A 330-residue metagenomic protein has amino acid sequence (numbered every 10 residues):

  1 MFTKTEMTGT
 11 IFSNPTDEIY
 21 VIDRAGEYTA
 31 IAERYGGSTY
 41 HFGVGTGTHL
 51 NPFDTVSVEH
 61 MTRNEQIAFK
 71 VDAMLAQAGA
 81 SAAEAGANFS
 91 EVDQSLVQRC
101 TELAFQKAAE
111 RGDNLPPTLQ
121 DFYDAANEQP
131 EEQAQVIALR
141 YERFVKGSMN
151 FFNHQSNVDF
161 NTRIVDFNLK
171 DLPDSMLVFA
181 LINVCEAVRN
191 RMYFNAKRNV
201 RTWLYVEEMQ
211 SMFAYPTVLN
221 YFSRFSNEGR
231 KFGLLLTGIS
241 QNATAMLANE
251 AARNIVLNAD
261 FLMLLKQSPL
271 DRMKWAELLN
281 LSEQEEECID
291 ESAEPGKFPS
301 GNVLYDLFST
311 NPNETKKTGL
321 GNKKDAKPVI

Functional and structural regions predicted by a protein language model:
M1-M7: Glycine-rich phosphate-binding P-loop
G9-Y20, Y35: Post-Walker A helix-loop "phosphate-sensing" segment adjacent to the P-loop in P-loop NTPases
Y20-I22, G229, L235-Q241, L264: Structural recognition of the conserved hydrophobic beta-strand(s) that form the central parallel beta-sheet of P-loop
R24-L234, L247-E250, C288, S292-N302 (+3 more regions): P-loop NTPase motor domains
S38-Y40, A251-L264: A short helix-turn-beta junction within AAA+ P-loop NTPase domains corresponding to the substrate/partner-engaging
H49-D54, L270-E277: Conserved AAA+ ATPase core "coupling" helix
A108, A245-L247, L257-N258, Q267-W275: Replace "adjacent to P-loop NTPase cores in ATP/GTP-dependent enzymes" with "adjacent to NTP-binding cores
Q241-N249, L262: Canonical AAA+ ATPase core
